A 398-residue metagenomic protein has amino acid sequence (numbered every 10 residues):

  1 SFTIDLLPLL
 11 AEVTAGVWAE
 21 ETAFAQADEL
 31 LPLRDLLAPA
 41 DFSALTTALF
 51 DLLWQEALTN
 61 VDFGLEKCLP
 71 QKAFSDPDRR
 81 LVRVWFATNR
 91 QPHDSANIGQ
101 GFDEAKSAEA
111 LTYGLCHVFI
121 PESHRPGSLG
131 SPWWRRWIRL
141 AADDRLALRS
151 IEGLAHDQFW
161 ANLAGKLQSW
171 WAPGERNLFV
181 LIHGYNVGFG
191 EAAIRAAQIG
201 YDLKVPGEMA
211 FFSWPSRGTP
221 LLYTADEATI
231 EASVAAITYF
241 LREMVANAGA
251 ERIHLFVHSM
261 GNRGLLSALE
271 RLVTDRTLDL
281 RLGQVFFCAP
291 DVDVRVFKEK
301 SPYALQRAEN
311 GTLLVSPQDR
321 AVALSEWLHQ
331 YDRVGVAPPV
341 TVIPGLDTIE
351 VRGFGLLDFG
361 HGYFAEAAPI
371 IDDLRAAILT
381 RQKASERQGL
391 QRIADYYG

Functional and structural regions predicted by a protein language model:
F2-I4, L33-A57: Repeat-associated, polar segments at repeat-unit boundaries in modular proteins
A15-F24, D35-F42: Charged, low-complexity interaction regions
F50-L167, W171-P173, A193-R252, L269-G398: Lipolytic serine-hydrolase domain surface
N177: Alpha/beta-hydrolase fold active-site loops
V180-G184, A289: The conserved beta1-alpha1 loop
G188-E191: Short substrate-entry loop that stabilizes the transition state in hydrolases
V257, G261, L265: Gly/Ala-rich beta-loop-alpha elbow adjacent to hydrolase catalytic centers
